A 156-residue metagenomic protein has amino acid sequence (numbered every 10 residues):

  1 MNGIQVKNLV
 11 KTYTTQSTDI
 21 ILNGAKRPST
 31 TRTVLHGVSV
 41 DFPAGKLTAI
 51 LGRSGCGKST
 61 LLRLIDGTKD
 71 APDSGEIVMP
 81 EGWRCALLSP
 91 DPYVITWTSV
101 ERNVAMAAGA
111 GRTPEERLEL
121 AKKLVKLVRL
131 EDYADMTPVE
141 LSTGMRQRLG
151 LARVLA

Functional and structural regions predicted by a protein language model:
L51-R53: The feature captures the beta-strand-to-loop junction immediately N-terminal to the Walker
D66: Helix-to-loop junction immediately C-terminal to a conserved catalytic motif
E101-G109, L118: Short helical segment in ABC ATPase nucleotide-binding domains corresponding to the A-loop/adjacent helical element
E115-Y133: Conserved ABC ATPase "signature" region
T137-L141, M145: Conserved ABC ATPase signature
L151: Hydrophobic anchor residue at the start of the ABC signature
